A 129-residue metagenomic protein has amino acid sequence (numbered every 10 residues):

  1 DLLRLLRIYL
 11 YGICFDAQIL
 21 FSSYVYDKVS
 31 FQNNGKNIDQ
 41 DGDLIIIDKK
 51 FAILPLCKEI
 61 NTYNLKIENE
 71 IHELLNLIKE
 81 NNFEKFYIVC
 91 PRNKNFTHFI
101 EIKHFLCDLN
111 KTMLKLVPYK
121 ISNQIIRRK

Functional and structural regions predicted by a protein language model:
D1-K129: Catalytic core segments in nucleotide and nucleic-acid processing enzymes
